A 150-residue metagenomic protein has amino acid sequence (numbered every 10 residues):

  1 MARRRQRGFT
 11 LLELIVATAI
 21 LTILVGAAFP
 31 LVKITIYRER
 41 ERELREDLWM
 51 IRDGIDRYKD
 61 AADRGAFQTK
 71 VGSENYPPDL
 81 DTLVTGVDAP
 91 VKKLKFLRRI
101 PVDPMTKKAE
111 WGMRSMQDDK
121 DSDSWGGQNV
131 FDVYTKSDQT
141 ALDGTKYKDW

Functional and structural regions predicted by a protein language model:
M1-R5, M50, G54, D60: Surface-exposed, interaction-prone regions with an acidic/low-complexity signature
A2-V32: N-terminal single-pass transmembrane signal-anchor helix
R4, Y37, T69-S73: Alpha-helix initiation/capping motif
L14, R38, G127: Exposed loop/turn and edge beta-strand positions of beta-sandwich/beta-sheet ligand-binding modules
K33, Y37-L48: Membrane-proximal amphipathic alpha-helices that sit immediately adjacent to an N-terminal transmembrane/signal-anchor
D53-W150: Low-complexity, acidic interaction segments enriched in glycine
